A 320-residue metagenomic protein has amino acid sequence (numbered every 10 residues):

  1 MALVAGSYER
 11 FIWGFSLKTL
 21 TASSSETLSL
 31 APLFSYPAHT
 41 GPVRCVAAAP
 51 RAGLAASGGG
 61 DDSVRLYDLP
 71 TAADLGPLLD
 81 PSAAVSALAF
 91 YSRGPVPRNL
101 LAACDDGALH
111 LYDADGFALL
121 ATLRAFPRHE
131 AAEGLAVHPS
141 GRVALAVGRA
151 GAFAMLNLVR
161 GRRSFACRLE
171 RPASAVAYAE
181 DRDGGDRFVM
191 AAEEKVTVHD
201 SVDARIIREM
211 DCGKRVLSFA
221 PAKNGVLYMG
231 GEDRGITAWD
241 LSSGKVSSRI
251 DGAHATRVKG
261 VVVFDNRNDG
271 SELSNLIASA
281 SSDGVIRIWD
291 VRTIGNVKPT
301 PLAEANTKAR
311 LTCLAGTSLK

Functional and structural regions predicted by a protein language model:
S7, S29-P32, A191-K320: Structured C-terminal portions of repeat-based eukaryotic scaffold domains
E9-F11, A52, G60-S63, S82 (+15 more regions): Surface-exposed loop/turn positions within WD40 beta-propeller blades
F15, V64-D68, L109-D113, F153-N157 (+3 more regions): WD40-repeat beta-propellers
K18-L20, L69-A72, A114-F117, L158-G161 (+3 more regions): Short loop/turn segments that connect beta-strands within beta-propeller blades
Y36-V43, L78-S86, R93, L123-A132 (+4 more regions): WD40/WD-repeat beta-propeller blade N-cap
V46-A52, L88-R98, A103, G134-V143 (+8 more regions): Loop/turn segments within WD40 beta-propeller blades
H110-Y112, G116-M210: Solenoidal tandem-repeat scaffolds enriched in leucines and small polar residues
